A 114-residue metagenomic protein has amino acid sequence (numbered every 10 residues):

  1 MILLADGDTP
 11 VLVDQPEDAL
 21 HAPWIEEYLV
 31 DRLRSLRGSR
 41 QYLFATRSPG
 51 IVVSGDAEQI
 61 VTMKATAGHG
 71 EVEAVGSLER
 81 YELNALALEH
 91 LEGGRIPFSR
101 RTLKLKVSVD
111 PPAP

Functional and structural regions predicted by a protein language model:
M1-V13: GG-anchored amphipathic helix commonly corresponding to the ABC/SMC/Rad50 NBD signature/C-loop
Q15-D18: Short loop immediately C-terminal to the Walker-B catalytic DE motif in ABC-type ATPase nucleotide-binding domains
A22-W24: Helix N-cap at the start of a conserved alpha-helix in ABC-type nucleotide-binding domains
E26-P114: C-terminal lobe/lid and adjacent interdomain/linker elements of RecA-like ASCE P-loop ATPase modules
